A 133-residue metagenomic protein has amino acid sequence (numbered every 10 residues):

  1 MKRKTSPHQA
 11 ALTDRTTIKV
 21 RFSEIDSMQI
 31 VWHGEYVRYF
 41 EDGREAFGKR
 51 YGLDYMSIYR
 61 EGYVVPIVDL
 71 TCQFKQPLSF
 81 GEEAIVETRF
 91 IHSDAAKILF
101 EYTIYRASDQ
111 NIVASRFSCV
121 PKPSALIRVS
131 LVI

Functional and structural regions predicted by a protein language model:
K2-I67, S124-I133: Hot-dog-fold acyl-thioester-processing enzymes
K2-T16, L78-F80, F90-I133: HotDog/MaoC-like acyl-thioester-processing domains
T17-R21, Q73, C119: Generic structural detector for well-ordered beta-strands
F47-I98: Hydrophobic beta-strand-centered segment that forms part of the acyl-chain substrate-binding groove
